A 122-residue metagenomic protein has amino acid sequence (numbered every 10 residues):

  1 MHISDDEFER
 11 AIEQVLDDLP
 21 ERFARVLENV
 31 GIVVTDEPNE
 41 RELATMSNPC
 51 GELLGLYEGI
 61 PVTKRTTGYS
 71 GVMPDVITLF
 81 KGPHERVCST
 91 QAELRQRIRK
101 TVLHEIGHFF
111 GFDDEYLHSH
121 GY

Functional and structural regions predicted by a protein language model:
M1-R97, F109, E115-H118: Active-site rim/adjacent substrate-binding subdomains
R97-E105: Short alpha-helical catalytic segment bearing the HExxH-like zincin motif of zinc-dependent metalloproteases
